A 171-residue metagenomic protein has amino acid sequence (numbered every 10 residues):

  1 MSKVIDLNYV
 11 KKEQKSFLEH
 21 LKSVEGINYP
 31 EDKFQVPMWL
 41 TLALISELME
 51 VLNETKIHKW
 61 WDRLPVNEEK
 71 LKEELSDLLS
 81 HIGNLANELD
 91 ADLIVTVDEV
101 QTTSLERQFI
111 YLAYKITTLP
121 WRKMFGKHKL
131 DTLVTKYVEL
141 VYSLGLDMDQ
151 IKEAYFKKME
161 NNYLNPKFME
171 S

Functional and structural regions predicted by a protein language model:
M1-S171: Flexible "arm" and connector segments at domain edges
